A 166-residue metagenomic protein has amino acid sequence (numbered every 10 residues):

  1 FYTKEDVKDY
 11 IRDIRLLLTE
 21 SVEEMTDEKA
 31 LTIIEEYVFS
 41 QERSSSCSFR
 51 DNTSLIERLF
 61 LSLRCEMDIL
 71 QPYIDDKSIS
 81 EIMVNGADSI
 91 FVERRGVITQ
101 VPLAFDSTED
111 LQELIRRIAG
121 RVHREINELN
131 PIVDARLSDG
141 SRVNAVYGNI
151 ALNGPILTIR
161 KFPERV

Functional and structural regions predicted by a protein language model:
F1-T99: N-terminal anchoring/assembly modules that precede and organize ATP-driven motor systems
D76, S89, E93-V166: P-loop NTP-binding catalytic core
